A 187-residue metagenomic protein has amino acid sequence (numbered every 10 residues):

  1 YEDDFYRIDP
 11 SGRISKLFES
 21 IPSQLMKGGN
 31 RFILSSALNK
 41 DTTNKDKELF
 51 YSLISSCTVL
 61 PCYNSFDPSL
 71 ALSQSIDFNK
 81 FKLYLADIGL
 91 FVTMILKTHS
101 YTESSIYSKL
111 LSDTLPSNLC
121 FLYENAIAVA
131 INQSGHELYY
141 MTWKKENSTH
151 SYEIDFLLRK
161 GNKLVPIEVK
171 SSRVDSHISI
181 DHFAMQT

Functional and structural regions predicted by a protein language model:
Y1-S52: Conserved helicase/translocase motor-coupling segment
E48, I54-T187: A cross-kingdom feature that marks ATP-driven nucleic-acid transaction machinery
